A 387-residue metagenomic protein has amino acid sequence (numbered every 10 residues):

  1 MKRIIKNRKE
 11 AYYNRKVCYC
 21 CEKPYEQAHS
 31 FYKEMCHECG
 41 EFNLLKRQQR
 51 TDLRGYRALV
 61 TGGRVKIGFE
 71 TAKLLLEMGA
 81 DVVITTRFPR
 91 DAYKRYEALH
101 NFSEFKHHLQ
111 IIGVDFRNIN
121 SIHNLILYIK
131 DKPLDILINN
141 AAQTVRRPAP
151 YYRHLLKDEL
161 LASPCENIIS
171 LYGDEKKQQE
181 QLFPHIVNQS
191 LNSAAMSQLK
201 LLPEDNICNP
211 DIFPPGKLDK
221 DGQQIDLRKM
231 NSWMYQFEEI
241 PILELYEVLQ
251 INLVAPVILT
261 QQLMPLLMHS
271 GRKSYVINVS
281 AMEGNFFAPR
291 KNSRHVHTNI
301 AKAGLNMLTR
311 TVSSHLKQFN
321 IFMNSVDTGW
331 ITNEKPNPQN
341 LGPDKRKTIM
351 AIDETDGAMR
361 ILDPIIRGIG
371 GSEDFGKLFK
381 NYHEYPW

Functional and structural regions predicted by a protein language model:
R15-C18, K33, R57: Residues immediately within or flanking Cys/His clusters that coordinate Zn2+ in small zinc-binding modules
C18-C21, C36-C39, V276: Short cysteine-rich clusters marking metal-coordination/redox-active sites
H29-F42: Cysteine-rich micro-motifs
L44-T86: Canonical Rossmann dinucleotide-binding motif of NAD(H)/NADP(H)-dependent dehydrogenases/reductases, specifically
K106-Q110, Y128-N139, Y151, N209: A glycine-rich helix->loop->beta "capping" turn within Rossmann-like NAD(P)(H)-dependent oxidoreductase domains
V114-K132: Conserved Rossmann-fold cofactor-binding substructure of NAD(P)-dependent oxidoreductases
A142-L249, V254-V257, Q261-N320, T328-K347: Catalytic loop of short-chain dehydrogenase/reductase
M359-W387: Core catalytic loop region at the nicotinamide-binding pocket of NAD(P)H-dependent oxidoreductases
